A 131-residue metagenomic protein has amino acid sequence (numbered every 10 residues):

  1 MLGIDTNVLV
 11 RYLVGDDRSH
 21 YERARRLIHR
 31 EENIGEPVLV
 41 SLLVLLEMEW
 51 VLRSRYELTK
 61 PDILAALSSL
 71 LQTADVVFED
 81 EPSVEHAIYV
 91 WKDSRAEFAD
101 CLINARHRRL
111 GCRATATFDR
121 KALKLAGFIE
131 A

Functional and structural regions predicted by a protein language model:
M1, N104-A131: Acidic, PIN/NYN-like endoribonuclease modules and their adjacent C-terminal/linker elements
M1-V40, R55-D62, S68: Short, well-structured N-terminal submotif of metal-dependent ribonuclease cores
I4, L39-V40, F78, F98 (+1 more regions): Short beta-strand scaffold positions
V8, V44, S83, L102-I103 (+1 more regions): Alpha-helix capping/helix-boundary segments
R11-L13, V51, L125-A126: Residues that scaffold the ATP/ADP-binding catalytic core of kinase and kinase-like folds
D16, L39-V44, A65-D93: Acidic catalytic patch
G35-E36, A96, C112: Short, high-confidence coil segments that cap the C-terminus of an alpha-helix and link into the following beta-strand
